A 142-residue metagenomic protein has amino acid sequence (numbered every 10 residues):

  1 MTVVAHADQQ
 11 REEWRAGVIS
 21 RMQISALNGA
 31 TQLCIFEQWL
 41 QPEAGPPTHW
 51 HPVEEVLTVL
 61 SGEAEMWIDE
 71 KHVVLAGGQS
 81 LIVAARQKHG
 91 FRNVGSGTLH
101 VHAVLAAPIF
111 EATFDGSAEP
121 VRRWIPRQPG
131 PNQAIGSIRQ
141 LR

Functional and structural regions predicted by a protein language model:
M1-Q32, T113-R142: A short, N-terminal "cap"/entry segment at the start of jelly-roll beta-barrel domains of the cupin/DSBH fold
S20, I35-H51: Conserved short histidine dyad/triad with adjacent acidic residue
I35-Q38, I82, S96-T113: A short hydrophobic beta-strand segment most commonly corresponding to one strand of the jelly-roll/cupin
F36, L60-S61, A76-G77: A cytosolic small-molecule/anion-sensing beta-strand core signal
T48, M66-W67, V83, H89-G95 (+1 more regions): Short beta-strand His + acidic residue motifs that chelate non-heme Fe in jelly-roll/DSBH and cupin folds
E54-A64, D69: Glycine- and acidic-residue-biased ligand/ion/polar-headgroup-sensing regions
K71-A85: Short acidic-glycine-tyrosine-enriched beta hairpin
